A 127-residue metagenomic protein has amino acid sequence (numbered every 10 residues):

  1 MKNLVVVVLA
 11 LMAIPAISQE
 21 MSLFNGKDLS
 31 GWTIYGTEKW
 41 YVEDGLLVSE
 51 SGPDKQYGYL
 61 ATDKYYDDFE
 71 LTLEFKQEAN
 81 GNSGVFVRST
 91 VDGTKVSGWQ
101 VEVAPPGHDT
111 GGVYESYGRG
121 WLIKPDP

Functional and structural regions predicted by a protein language model:
L4-I14: Sec-dependent N-terminal signal peptides
S18-P127: Carbohydrate-interacting regions of secretory-pathway proteins
